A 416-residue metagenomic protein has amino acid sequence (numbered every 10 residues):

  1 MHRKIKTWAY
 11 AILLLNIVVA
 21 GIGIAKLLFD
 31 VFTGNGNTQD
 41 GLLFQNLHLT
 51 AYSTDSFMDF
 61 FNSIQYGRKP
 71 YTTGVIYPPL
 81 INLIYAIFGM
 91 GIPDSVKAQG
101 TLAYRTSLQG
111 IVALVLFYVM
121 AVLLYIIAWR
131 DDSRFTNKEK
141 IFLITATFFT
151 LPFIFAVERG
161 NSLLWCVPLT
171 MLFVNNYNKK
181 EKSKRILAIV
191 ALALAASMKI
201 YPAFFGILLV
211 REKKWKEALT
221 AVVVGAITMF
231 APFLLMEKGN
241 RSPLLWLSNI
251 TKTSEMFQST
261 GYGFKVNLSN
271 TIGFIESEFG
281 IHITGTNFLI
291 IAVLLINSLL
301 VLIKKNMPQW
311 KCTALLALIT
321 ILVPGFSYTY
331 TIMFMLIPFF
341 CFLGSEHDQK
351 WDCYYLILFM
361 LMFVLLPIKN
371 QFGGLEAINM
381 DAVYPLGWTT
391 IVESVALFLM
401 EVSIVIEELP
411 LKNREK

Functional and structural regions predicted by a protein language model:
H2-K180, R185-L187, E212-T329: Primarily membrane-embedded glycan-assembly and transfer machineries that use lipid-linked glycans
R68, C166-L172, A196-P202, T251 (+3 more regions): Juxtamembrane/interfacial segments around transmembrane helices
G74, C341-K416: Aromatic-enriched
V112-M120, L164-L172, A195-Y201, V222 (+2 more regions): Membrane-embedded alpha-helical segments of multi-pass membrane proteins, especially the transmembrane helices
P168-K179, L208-L209, K213, E217 (+2 more regions): Transmembrane alpha-helices and membrane-interface helical segments of multi-pass integral membrane enzymes
I186-V190, M360: The feature captures the transmembrane alpha-helix scaffold of multi-pass secondary transporters
V190-L209, P324-F334: Transmembrane helices and adjacent periplasmic/lumenal helix-loop junctions of polyprenol-phosphate-dependent
C312, S327-I332, Q349-Y354: Short amphipathic alpha-helix initiation/capping segments at coil-to-helix junctions
